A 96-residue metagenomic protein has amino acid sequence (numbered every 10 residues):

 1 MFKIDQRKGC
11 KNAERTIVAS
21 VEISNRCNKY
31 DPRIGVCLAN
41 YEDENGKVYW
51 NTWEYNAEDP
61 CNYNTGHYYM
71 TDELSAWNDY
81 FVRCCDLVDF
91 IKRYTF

Functional and structural regions predicted by a protein language model:
M1, R93-F96: Short intrinsically disordered terminal tails
M1-K29: Negatively charged, low-complexity tracts enriched in Asp/Glu with abundant Ser/Thr
T16-S20, G35, L87: Detector for intrinsically disordered, low-structure N-terminal pre-sequences
P32-H67, R83: Short aromatic-glycine-(Arg/Gly/Cys) micro-motifs in beta-strand/loop hairpins
E44-K47, D89-R93: Polar/charged alpha-helical tracts
T71-V88: A short, charged, amphipathic alpha-helix used as a generic interaction element across diverse proteins
